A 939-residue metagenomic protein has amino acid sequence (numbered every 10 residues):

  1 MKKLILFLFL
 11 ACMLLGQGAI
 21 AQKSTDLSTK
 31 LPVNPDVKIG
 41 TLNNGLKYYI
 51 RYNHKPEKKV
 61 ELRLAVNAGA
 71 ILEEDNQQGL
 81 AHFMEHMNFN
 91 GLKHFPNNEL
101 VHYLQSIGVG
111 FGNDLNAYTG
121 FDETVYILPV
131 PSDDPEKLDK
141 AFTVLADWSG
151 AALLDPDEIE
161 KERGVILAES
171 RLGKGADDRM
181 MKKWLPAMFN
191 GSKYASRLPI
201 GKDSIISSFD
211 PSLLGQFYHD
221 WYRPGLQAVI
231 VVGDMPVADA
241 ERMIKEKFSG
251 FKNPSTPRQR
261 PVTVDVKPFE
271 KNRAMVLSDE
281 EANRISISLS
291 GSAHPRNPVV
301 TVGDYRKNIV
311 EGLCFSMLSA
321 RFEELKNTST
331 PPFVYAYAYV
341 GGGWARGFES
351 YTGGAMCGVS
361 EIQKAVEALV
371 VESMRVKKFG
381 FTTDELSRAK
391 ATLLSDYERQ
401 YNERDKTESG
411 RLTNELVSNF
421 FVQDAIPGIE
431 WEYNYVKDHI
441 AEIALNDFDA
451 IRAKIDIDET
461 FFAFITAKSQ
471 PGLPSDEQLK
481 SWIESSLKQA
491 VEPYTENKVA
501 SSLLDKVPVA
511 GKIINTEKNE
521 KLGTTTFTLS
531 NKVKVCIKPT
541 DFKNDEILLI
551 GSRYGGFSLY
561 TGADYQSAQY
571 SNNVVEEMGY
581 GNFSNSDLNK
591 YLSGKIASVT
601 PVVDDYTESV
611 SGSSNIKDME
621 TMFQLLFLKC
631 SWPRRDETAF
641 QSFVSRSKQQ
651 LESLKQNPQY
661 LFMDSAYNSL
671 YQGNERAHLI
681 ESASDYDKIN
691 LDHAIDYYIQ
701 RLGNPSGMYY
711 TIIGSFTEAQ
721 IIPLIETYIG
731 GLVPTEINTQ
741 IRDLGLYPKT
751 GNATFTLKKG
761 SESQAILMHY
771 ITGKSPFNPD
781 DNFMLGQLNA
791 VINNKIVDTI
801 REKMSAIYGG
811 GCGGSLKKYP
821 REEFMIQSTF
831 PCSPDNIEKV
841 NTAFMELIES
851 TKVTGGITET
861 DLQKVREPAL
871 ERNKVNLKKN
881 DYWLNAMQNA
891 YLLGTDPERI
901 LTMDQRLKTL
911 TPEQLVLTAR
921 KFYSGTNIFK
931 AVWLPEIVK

Functional and structural regions predicted by a protein language model:
M1-L4: Positively charged n-region of N-terminal signal peptides that target proteins for export
F7-G16: Bacterial N-terminal signal peptides
I20-Y49, P236-D304, N308-F315, S319-E323 (+9 more regions): Proteolytic maturation boundary segments
Y49-R51, P56-E73, G79-A81, N98-D147 (+16 more regions): M16 family metallopeptidases and their MPP-like homologs
L80-N88, C314, S571: Active-site His/Glu-centered metal-binding helix of metallohydrolases
N116-A117, Y218-W221, L277-D279, G342-A345 (+9 more regions): Replace "in large, NTP-powered and nucleic-acid-processing enzymes" with "in large, NTP-powered factors and other
P156, R163-G164, D177, L214-E246 (+4 more regions): Non-catalytic, conformational "gating/processing" segments within enzyme and secreted inhibitor domains
E158, R163-R171, A176-L226, I230-V232 (+3 more regions): Hydrophobic, small-residue-rich alpha-helical packing segments that form membrane-like cores
